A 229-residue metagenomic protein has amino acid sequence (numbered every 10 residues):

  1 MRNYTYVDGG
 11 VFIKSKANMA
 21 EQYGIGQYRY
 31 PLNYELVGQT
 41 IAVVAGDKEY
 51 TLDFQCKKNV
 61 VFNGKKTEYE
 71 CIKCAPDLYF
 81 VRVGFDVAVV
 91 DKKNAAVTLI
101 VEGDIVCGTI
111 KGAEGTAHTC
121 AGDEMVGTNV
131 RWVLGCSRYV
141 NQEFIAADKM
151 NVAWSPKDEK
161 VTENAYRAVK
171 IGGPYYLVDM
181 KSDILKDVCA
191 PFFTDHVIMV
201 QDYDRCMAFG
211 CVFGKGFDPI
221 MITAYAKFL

Functional and structural regions predicted by a protein language model:
M1-G26, V60: Non-catalytic accessory regions used for complex assembly or targeting
R2-K14, E102-H118, V161, V212-L229: Long, non-catalytic architectural segments outside compact domain cores
I25-T40, G115-N129: N-terminal helix-cap/turn-to-beta initiation motif at the start of protein domains
L36-A42, K57-V61, C74-R82, M125-R131 (+2 more regions): Short, hydrophobic/aromatic-rich segments at coil-to-beta transitions
Q39-I72, S137-V169: N-terminal glycine/threonine-rich, aromatic-flanked beta-hairpin/loop signature
G64-V90, P156-Y203: Contiguous, well-ordered beta-strand patches that form the walls/edges of small beta-barrel/beta-sandwich domains
V87-D104, A190-I220: Short, compact, well-ordered microdomains
V97-C136: Surface-exposed beta-loop interaction hotspot
